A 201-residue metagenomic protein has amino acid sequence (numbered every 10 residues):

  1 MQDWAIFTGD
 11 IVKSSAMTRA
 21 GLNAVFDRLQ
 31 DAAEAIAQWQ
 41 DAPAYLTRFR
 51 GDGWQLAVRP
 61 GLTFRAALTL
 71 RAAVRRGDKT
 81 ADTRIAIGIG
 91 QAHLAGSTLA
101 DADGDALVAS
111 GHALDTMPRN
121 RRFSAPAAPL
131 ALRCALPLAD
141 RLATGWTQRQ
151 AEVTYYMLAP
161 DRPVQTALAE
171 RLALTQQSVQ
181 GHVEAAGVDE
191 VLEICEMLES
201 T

Functional and structural regions predicted by a protein language model:
M1-T201: Regulatory and interdomain segments flanking nucleotide-handling catalytic cores in signaling/defense enzymes
